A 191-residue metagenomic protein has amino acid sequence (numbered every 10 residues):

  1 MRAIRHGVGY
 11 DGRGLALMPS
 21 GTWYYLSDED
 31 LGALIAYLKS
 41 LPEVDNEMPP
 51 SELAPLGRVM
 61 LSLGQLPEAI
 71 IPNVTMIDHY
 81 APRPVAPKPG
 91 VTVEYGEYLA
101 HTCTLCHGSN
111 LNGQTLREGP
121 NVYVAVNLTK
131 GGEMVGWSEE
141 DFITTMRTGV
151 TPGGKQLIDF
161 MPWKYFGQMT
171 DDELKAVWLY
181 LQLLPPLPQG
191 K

Functional and structural regions predicted by a protein language model:
M1, D11-S27, A54-L63, H107-I143 (+1 more regions): Gly/Gly-Pro-rich "capping" loops immediately C-terminal to redox-active cysteine motifs in periplasmic/lumenal
R5-G9, K39-S40, L105-N112, R147 (+1 more regions): Detector for the c-type heme attachment site
H6, L31, I35-A36, E139: Soluble, non-transmembrane catalytic domains of enzymes that act on hydrophobic metabolites at membranes
R13-L17, E43-E52, P188-K191: Surface-exposed patches in mature extracellular/periplasmic domains of secreted proteins
L34, G96, A100-N110, F142 (+2 more regions): The canonical Cys-X-X-Cys-His
Y37-L41, D45, E139, G153-Q156 (+2 more regions): Ligand-binding pocket scaffold of soluble enzyme catalytic domains
L63-A100: Electrostatic cytochrome c docking/interface patches
E94, T115, T144-R147, E173 (+1 more regions): Long compositionally biased, domain-poor regions of proteins
